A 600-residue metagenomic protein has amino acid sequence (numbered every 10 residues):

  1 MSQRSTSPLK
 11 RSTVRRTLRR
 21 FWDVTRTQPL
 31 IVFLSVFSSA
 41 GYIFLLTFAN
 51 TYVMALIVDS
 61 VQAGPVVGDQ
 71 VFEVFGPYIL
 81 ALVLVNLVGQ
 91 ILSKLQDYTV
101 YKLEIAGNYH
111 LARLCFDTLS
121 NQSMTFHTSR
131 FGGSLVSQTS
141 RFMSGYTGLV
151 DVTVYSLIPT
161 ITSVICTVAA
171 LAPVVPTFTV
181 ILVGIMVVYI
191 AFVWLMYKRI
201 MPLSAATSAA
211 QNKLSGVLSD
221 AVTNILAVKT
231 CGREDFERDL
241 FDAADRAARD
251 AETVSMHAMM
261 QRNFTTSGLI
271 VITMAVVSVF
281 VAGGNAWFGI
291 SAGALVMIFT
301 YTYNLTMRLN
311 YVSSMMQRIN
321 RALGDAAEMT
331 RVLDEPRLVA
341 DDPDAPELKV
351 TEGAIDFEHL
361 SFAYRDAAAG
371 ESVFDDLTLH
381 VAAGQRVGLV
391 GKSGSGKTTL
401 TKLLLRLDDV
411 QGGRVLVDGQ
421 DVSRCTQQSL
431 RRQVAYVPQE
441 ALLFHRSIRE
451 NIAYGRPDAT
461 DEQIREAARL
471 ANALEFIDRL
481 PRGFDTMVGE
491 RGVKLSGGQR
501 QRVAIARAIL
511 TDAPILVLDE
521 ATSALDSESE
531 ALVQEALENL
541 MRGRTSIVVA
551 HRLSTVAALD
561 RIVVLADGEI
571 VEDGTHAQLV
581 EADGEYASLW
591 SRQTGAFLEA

Functional and structural regions predicted by a protein language model:
S2-L9, I105, R113-S137, R141-M143 (+5 more regions): Short intracellular "coupling" helices and adjacent cytoplasmic loop segments at the cytosolic face of multi-pass
T13-V32, L135: A short amphipathic helical element positioned immediately N-terminal to and/or at the very start of a transmembrane
R26-P29, M124-T128, R141-V150, V154 (+8 more regions): An intracellular "coupling" helix at the cytosolic face of ABC transporter transmembrane type-1 domains
L30-L92, A172-T177, F288-A292: Transmembrane helix-loop-helix hairpins at lipid-water interfaces of multipass membrane proteins, especially the type-1
G41-A49, V83, L87-V100, E104 (+5 more regions): Hydrophobic alpha-helical membrane-associated segments
L46-A55, V85, T153-Y197, T253-F299: A hydrophobic transmembrane-helix motif
R233, H257, N304-V332: Cytosolic ends of transmembrane helices, especially the final helix of ABC transmembrane type-1 domains
L348-A600: ABC-type nucleotide-binding domain
